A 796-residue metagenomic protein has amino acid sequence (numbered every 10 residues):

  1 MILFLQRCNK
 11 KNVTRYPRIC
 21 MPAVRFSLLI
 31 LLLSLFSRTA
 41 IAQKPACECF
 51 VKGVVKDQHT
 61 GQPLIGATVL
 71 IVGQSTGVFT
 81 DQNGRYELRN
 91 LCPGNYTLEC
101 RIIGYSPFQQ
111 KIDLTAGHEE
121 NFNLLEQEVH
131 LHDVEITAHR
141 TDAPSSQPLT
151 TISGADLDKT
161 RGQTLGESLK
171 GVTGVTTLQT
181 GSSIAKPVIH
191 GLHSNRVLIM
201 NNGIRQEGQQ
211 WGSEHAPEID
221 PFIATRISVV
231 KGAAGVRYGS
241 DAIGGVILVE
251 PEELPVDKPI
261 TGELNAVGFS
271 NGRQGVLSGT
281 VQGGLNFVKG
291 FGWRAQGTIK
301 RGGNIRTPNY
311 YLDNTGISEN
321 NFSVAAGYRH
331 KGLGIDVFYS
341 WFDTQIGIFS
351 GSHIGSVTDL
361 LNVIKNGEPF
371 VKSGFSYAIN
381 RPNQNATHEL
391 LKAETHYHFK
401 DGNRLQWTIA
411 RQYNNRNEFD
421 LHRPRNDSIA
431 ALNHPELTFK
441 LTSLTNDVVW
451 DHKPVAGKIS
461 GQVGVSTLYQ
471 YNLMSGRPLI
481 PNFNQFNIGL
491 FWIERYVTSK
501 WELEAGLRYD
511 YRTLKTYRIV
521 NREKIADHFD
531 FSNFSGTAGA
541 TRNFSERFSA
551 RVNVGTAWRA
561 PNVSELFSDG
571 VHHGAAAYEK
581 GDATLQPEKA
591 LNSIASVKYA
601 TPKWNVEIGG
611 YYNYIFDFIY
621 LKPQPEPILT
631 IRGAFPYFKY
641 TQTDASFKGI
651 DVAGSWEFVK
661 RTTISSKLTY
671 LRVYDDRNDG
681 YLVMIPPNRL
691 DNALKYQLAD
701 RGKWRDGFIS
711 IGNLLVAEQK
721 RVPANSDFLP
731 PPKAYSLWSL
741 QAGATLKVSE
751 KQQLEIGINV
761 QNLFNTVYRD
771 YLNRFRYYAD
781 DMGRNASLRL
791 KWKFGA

Functional and structural regions predicted by a protein language model:
K56, A67-V72, R101-Y105, T115-D158 (+2 more regions): Short, acidic, small-residue-rich periplasmic hinge/interaction motif at the N-terminus of Gram-negative outer-membrane
R89, I204-K231: Short acidic/polar hinge/loop motifs at secondary-structure boundaries that mediate gating or recognition
E119-N123, L165-S168, A185-V188, M200 (+4 more regions): N-terminal periplasmic accessory domains that precede and gate Gram-negative outer-membrane beta-barrel machines
G208, I223-T225, V236-P308, N314-F322 (+1 more regions): Outer-membrane beta-barrel translocator/receptor signature
G302, D313-T315, G334-A393, Y397 (+5 more regions): Flexible loop and strand-edge segments within Gram-negative outer membrane beta-barrel domains
I429-V449, K580-Q586, N592, T601 (+2 more regions): Outer membrane beta-barrel strand-and-loop segments of large Gram-negative receptors, especially TonB-dependent
W558-R559, F616-D617, L621, I664 (+2 more regions): C-terminal beta-signal and adjacent terminal beta-strands/loops of Gram-negative outer-membrane beta-barrel proteins
Y611-Y614, G633-Q719: Gram-negative outer-membrane beta-barrel transporters
